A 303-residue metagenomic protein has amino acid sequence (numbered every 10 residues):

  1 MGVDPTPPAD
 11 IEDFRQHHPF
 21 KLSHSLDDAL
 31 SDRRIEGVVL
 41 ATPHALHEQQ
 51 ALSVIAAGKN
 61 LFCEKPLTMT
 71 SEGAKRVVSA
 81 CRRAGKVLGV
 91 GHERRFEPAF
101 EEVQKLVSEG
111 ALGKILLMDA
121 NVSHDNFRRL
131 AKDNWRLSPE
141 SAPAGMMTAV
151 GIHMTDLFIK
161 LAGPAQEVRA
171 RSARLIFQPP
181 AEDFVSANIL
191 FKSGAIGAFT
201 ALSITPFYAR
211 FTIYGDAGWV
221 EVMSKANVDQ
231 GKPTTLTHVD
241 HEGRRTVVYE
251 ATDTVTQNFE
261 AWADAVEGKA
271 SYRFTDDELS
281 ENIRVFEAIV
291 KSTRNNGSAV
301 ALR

Functional and structural regions predicted by a protein language model:
M1-F14: NAD(P)-binding Rossmann-fold cofactor-contacting core
P7, H18-A80: Beta-loop-alpha module in the N-terminal Rossmann-like domain of NAD(P)-dependent dehydrogenases, especially those
H24, C63, L88-V90, F199 (+1 more regions): Hydrophobic residues in well-ordered beta-strands that form the structural core
G37-L40, K75, A261-R303: C-terminal helix-rich "cap/oligomerization" subdomain common to oxidoreductases
G58, G85, G110, G194 (+1 more regions): Glycine-centered short loops/turns at secondary-structure junctions
R76-E93, G113-M118: Rossmann-fold dehydrogenase core element
R94-R171, L175-Q178, N296: Predominantly a Rossmann-like dinucleotide-binding segment in NAD(P)-dependent oxidoreductases
A149, H153-D229, T256-S271: Contiguous beta-strand/loop segments that form the cofactor/metal-binding neighborhood of enzyme cores
